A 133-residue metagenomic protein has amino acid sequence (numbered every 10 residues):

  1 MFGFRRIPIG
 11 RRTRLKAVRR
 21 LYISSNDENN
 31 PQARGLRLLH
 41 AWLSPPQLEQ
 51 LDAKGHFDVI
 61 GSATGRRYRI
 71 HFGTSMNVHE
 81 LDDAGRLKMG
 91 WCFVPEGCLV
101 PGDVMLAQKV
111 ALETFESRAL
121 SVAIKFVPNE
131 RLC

Functional and structural regions predicted by a protein language model:
M1-G3, L21, H56, C92 (+2 more regions): Intrinsic disorder/low-structure terminal segments
F2-L43: N-terminal low-complexity, intrinsically disordered segments
F4-R6, L15, K54, A107 (+1 more regions): Low-complexity, intrinsically disordered short peptide segments enriched in small/polar/basic residues
K16, L36, S62, G85-L87 (+1 more regions): Generic detection of intrinsically disordered/low-complexity segments and helix-coil linkers/edges
N26-Y68: Amphipathic alpha-helical packing elements
R67-C133: Polybasic, proline/glycine-rich intrinsically disordered low-complexity segments
